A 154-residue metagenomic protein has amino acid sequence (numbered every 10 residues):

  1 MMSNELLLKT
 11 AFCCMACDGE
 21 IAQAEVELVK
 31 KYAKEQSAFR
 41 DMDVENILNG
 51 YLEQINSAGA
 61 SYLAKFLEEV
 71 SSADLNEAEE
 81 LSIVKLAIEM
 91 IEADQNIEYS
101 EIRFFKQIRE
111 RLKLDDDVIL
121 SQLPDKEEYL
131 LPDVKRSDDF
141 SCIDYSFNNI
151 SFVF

Functional and structural regions predicted by a protein language model:
M1-F154: Small-residue-enriched hydrophobic alpha-helices in membranes
